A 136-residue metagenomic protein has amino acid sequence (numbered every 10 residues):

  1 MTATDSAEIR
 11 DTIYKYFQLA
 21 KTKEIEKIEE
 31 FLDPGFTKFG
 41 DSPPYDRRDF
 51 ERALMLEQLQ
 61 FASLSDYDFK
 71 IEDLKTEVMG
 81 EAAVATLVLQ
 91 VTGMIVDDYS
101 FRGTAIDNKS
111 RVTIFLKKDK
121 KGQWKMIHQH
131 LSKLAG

Functional and structural regions predicted by a protein language model:
M1-T37: Short, low-complexity N-terminal intrinsically disordered segments enriched in polar/charged residues
I25-V78, V88: A solvent-exposed, acidic/Ser-Thr-rich amphipathic alpha-helical stretch
L32, L89-V91, H130-K133: Short beta-strand segments enriched in hydrophobic/aromatic residues within well-folded beta-rich domains
F69-I71, T86, D107-V112: Short, surface-exposed coil-to-beta transition loops
E81-D97: A short hydrophobic beta-strand element
S100-R102: Extracellular loop and loop/strand-boundary signature of outer-membrane beta-barrel proteins
D107-G136: Short beta-strand edge/turn micro-motifs at domain boundaries
